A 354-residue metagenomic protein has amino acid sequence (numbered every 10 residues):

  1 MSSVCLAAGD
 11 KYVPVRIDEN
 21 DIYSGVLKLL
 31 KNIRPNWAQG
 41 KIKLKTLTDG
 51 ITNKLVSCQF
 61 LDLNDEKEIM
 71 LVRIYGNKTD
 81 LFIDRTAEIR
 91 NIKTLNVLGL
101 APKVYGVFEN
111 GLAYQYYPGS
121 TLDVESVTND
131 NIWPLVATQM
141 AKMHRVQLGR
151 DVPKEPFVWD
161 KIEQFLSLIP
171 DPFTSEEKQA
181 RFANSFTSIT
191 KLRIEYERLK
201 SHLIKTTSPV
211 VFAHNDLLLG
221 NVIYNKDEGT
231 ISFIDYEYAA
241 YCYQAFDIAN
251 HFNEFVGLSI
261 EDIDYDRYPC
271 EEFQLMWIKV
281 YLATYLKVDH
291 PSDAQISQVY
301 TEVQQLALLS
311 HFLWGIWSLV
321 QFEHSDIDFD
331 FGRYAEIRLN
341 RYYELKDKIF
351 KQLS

Functional and structural regions predicted by a protein language model:
M1-K45: Juxta-kinase regulatory segment immediately upstream of eukaryotic protein kinase catalytic domains
K45-K191, H202-P209, D227-E228: ATP-binding pocket architecture of kinase catalytic cores
L192-Y196: Short proline/glycine- and basic residue-enriched helix-capping loop/turn segments at helix->loop/beta transitions
F212-H214, L219: Catalytic-loop of the protein kinase fold
G220-S259: Catalytic activation segment of kinase domains across protein kinase-like and atypical kinase folds
A245-H290, L308-D326: Active-site activation/catalytic loop segments of kinase-like enzymes and analogous catalytic loops in related
H290-S354: Helical subdomain adjoining the active site within ATP-dependent kinase catalytic cores
